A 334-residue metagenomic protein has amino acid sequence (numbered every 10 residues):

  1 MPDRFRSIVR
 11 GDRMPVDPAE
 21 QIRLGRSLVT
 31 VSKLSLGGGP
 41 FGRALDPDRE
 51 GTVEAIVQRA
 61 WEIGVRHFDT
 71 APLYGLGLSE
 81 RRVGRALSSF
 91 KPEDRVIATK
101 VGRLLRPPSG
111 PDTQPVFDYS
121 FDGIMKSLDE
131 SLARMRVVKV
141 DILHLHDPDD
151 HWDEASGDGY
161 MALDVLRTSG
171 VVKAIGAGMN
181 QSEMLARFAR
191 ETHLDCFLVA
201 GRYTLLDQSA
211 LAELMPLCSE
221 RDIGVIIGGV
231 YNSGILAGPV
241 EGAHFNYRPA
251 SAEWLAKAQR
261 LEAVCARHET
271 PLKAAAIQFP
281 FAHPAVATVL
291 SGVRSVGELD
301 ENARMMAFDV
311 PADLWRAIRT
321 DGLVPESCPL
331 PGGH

Functional and structural regions predicted by a protein language model:
M1-R95: N-terminal binding-site loop/beta-alpha segment at the start of enzyme catalytic domains that lines or forms
D3-R13, P18, T52, P148-H334: Beta/alpha (TIM)-barrel catalytic core signal, keyed to glycine-rich beta->alpha loops juxtaposed to Asp/Glu that bind
L24, L36, F68, V83 (+9 more regions): Conserved, mostly hydrophobic/aromatic
G39-G51, G110-G123, W152: Active-site mouth loops of central-metabolism enzymes
P47-A60, Y119-M135, N180-R187: Short, acidic/polar
D94-R106: A short, structured active-site edge motif that brings together acidic residues
L105-D118, E241-F245: Surface-exposed, active-site-proximal loop segments in enzymatic domains
L132-H151: Active-site groove signature of glycoside hydrolases
